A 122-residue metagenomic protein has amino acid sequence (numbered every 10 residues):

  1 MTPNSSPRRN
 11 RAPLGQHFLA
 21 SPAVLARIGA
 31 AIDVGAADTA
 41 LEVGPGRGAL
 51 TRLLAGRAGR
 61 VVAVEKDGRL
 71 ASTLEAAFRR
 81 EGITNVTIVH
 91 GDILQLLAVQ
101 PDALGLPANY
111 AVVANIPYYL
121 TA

Functional and structural regions predicted by a protein language model:
M1-A122: Catalytic cores of RNA-modifying enzymes
